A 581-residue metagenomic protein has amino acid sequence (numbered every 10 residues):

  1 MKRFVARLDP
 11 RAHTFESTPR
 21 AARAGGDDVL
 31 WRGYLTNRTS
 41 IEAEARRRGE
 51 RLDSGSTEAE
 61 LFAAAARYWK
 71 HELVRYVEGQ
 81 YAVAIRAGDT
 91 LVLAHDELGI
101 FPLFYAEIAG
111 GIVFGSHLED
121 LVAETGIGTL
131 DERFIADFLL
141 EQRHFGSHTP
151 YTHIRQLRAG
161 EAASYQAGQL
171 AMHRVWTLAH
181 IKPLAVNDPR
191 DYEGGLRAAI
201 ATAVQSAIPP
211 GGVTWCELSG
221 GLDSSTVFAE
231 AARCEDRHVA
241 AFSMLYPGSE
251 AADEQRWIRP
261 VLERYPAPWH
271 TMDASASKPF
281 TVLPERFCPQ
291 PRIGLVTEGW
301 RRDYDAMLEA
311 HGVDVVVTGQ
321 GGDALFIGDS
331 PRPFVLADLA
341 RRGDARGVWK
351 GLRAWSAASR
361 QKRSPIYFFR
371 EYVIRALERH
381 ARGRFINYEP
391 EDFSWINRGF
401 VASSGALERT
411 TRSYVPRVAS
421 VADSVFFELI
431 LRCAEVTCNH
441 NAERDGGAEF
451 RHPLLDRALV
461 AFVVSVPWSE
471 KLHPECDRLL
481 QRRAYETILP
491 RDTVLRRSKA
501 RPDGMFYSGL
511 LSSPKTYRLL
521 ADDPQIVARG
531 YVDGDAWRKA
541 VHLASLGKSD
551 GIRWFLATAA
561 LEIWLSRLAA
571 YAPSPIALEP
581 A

Functional and structural regions predicted by a protein language model:
M1-G25, L30, Y34, E50 (+4 more regions): Extreme N-terminus nucleophile/cap motif
R3-V5, D28, S40-D53, T90-N187: N-terminal segments that mediate ammonia production and transfer in glutamine-dependent amidotransferase systems
R7, R32, I85-A87, A162-Q166 (+1 more regions): Short, well-ordered beta-strand micro-motif
R32-L98, R190-P210, C216-E217: Conserved short alpha-helical segments that host acidic/polar catalytic motifs at enzyme active sites
R51-T57, E72, G126-R133, R360 (+4 more regions): Structural motif
A63-R67, F134-H144, E428-T437, R553-A569: Short, hydrophobic/amphipathic alpha-helical patches that form generic packing surfaces within helical domains
G88-L103, E107-G110, A167, H180-S413 (+4 more regions): ATP-dependent adenylate-handling active sites, centered on carboxylate activation for C-N bond formation
S330, L489-K548: PAPS-dependent sulfotransferase catalytic core
